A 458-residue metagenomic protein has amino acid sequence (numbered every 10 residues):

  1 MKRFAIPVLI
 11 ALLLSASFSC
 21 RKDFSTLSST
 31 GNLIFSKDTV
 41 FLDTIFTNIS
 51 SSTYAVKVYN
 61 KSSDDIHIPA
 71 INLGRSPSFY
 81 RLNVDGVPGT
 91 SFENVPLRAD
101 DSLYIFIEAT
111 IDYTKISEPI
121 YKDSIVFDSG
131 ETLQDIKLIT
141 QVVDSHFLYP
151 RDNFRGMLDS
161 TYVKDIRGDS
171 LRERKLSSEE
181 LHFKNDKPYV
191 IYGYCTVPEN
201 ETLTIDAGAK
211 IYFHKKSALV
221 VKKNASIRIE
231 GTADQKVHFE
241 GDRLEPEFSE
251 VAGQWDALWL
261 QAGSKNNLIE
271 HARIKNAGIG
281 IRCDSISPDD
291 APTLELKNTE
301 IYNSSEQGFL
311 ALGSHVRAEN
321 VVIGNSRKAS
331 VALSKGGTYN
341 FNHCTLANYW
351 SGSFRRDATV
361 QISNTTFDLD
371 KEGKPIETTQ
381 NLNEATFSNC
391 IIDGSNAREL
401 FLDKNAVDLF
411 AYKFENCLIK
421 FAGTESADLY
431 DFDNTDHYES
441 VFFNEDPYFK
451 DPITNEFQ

Functional and structural regions predicted by a protein language model:
M1-V8: Bacterial N-terminal signal peptides that target proteins for export
A16-S19: C-terminal motif of bacterial Sec signal peptides marking the signal peptidase cleavage site
R21-T26, L33-T44, I49-S50, F92-S102 (+2 more regions): Beta-strand/loop edge motif enriched in small/polar residues
S51-T53, S63-I68: Short acidic/proline- and small/hydrophobic-mixed sequence motifs that coincide with surface turns and coil-to-beta
V58-S62: Asparagine-centered strand-capping/turn motif at beta-strand->loop junctions
N72-F92: Short, solvent-exposed loop/linker segments at beta-strand-coil boundaries, enriched for Pro/Gly and Ser/Thr
